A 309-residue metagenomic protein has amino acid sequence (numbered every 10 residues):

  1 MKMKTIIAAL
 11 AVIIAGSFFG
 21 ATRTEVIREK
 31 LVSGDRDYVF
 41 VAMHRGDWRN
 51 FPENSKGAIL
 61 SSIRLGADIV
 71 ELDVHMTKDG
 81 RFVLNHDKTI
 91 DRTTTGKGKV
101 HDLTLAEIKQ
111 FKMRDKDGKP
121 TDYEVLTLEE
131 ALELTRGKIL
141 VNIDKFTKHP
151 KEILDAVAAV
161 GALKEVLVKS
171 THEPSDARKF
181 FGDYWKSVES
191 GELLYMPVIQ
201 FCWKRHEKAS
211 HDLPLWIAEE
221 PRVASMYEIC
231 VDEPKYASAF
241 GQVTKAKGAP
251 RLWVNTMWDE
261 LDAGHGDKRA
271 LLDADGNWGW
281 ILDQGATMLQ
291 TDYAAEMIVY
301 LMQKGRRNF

Functional and structural regions predicted by a protein language model:
M1-I7: Bacterial N-terminal signal peptides that target proteins for export
A8-A15: Bacterial N-terminal signal peptides
G16-F309: Phosphate-group recognition and catalysis centered on beta-loop-alpha active-site segments
